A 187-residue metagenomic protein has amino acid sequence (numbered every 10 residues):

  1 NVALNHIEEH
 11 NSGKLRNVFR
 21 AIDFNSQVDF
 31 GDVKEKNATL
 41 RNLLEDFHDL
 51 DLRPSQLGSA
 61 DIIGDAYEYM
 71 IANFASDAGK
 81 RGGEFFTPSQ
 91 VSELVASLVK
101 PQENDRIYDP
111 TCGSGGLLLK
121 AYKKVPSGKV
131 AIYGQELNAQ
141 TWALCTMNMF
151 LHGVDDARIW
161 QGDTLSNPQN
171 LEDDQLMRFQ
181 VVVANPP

Functional and structural regions predicted by a protein language model:
N1-E103, R158-Q169: Non-catalytic, mostly N-terminal accessory regions of nucleic-acid modification and defense proteins
R81-V181: Conserved S-adenosyl-L-methionine
P187: Short glycine-/small-residue-rich Rossmann-like dinucleotide-binding loops
